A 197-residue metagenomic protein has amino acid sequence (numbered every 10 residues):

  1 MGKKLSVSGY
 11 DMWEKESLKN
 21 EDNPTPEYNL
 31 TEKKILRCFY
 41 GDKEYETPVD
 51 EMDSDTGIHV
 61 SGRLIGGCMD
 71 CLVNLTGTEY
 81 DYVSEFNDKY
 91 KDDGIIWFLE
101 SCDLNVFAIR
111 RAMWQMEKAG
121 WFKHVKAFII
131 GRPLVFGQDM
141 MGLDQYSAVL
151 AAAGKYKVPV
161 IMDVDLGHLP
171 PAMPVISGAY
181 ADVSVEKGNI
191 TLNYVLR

Functional and structural regions predicted by a protein language model:
M1-D70: Conserved anion/nucleotide-ligand pocket segment
G2-S6, L18, Y40, E44 (+4 more regions): Generic secondary-structure signature for well-ordered alpha-helical cores
K3, Y10, D42, G67-C68 (+5 more regions): Fold-independent oxyanion-binding glycine-rich loops and adjacent beta-strand/coil segments at enzyme active sites
E46-D53, D92, A127-R132: Short acidic (Asp/Glu) and glycine-rich catalytic loops that position anionic groups and cofactors
D53, I65-G66, T76, K123 (+2 more regions): Generic, ordered loop/turn and secondary-structure boundary motif
D55-H59, I96-D103, I129-F136: Glycine-rich phosphate/diphosphate-binding loops and the adjacent beta-loop-alpha structural elements that coordinate
R63-C102, V106-I109: Oxyanion-binding "anion nests"
N105-R197: C-terminal active-site/capping subdomain that shapes the small-molecule cofactor and substrate pocket of enzyme
